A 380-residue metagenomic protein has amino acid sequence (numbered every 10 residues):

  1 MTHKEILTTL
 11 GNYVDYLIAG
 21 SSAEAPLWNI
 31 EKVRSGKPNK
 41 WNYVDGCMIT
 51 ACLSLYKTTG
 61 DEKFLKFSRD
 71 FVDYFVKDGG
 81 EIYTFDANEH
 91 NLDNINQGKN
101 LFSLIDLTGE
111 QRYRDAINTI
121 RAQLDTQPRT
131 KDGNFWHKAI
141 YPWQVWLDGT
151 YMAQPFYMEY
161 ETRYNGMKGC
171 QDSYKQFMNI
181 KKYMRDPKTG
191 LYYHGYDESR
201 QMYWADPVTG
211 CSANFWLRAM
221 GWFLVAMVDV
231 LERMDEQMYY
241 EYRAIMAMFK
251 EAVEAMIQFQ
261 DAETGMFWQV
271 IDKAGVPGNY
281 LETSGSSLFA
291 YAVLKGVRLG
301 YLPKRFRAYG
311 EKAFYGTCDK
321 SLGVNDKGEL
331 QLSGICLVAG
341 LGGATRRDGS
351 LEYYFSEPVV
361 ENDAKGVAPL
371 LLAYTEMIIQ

Functional and structural regions predicted by a protein language model:
K4-V44, K63-L65, Y74-L92, N96-G98 (+5 more regions): CBM-like carbohydrate-recognition segments
N12, Y16, S54, Y74 (+10 more regions): Alpha-helical scaffold segments in carbohydrate-active enzymes
I30-R34, F135-Y141, G195-S199, F267-G275: Short linear capping/connector segments at secondary-structure termini
A51, T58, N100, L107 (+8 more regions): Core register positions within helices of long alpha-helical scaffolds
T59, Y160-Q171, V230-R243, G296-R305: Inter-helical turn/loop segments and adjacent helix faces that build the functional surface of alpha-helical bundle
K66, K77-D206, V324, G342 (+1 more regions): Extended ligand-binding groove/face enriched in aromatic
V145-M152, N165, G169-D172, P207-F223 (+3 more regions): Short, contiguous, pocket-lining structural segments that sit at or immediately flank catalytic/ligand-binding sites
L224-A274, G278: Oxyanion-binding "anion nests"
